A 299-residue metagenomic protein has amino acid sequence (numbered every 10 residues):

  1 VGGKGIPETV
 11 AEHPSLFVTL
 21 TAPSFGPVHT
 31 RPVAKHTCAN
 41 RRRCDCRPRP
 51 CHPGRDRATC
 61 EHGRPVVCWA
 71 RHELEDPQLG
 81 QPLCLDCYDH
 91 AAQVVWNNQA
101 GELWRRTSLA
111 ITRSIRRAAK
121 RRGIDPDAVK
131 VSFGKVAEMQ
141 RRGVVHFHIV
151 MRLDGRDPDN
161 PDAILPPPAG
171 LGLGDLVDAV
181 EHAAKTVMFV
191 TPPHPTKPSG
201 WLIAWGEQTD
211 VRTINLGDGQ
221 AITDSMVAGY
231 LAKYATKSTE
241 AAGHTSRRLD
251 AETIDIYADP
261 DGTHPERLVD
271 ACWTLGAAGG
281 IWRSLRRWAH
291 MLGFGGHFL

Functional and structural regions predicted by a protein language model:
V1, W201-L299: Long, low-complexity, charged/polar intrinsically disordered accessory regions
V1-A11, R31-R64: Long, contiguous juxta-domain segments that are non-catalytic but functionally important
V1-E12, T59-G101, A128-K130, K197: Intrinsically disordered, low-complexity acidic Ser/Thr-rich regulatory segments
S15-P23, K233: Active-site-flanking beta-strand signature of metal-NTP-handling nucleotidyl enzymes and homologous cyclase-like
V18, D125-N160, L231: Histidine-centered divalent-metal-coordination microenvironment in nucleic-acid enzymes
G54, G63-R71, E75, R113 (+6 more regions): Mobile, glycine-rich extracellular loop/lid and propeptide segments that shape or gate substrate/ligand access
N97-A128: A short, contiguous, amphipathic alpha-helix enriched in charged residues
I149-K197: Helical (often loop-to-helix) elements that flank the catalytic cores of nucleotide-handling enzymes
